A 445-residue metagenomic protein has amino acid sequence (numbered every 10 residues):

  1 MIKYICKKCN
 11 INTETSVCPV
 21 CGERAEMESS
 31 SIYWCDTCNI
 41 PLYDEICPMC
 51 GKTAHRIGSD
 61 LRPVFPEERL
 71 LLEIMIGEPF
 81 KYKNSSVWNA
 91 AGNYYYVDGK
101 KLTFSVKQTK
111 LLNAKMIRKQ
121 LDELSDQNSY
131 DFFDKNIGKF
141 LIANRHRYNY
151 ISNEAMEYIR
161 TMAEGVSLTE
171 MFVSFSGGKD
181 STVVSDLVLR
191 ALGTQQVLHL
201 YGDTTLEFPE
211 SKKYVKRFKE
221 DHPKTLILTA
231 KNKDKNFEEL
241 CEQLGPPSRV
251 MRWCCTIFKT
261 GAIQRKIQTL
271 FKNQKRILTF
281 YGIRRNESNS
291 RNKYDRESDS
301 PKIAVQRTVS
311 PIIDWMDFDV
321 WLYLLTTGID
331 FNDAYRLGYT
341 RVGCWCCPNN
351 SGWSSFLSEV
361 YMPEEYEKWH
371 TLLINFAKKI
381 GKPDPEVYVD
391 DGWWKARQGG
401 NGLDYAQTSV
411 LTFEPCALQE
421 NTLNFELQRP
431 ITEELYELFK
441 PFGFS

Functional and structural regions predicted by a protein language model:
M1-S174, K179-F444: Nucleotide-activated chemistry modules centered on ATP-dependent adenylation/adenylyltransferase
